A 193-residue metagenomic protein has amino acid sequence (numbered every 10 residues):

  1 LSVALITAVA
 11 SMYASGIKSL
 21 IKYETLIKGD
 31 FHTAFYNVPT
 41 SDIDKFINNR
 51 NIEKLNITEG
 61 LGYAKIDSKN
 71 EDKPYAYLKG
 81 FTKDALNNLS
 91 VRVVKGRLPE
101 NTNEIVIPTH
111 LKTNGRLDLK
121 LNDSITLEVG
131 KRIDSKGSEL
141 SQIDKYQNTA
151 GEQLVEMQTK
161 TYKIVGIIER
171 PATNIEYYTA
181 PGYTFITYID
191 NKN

Functional and structural regions predicted by a protein language model:
L1-K18: Short, strongly hydrophobic transmembrane alpha-helices
A14-N193: Basic-flanked hydrophobic alpha-helices used for secretion and membrane insertion
